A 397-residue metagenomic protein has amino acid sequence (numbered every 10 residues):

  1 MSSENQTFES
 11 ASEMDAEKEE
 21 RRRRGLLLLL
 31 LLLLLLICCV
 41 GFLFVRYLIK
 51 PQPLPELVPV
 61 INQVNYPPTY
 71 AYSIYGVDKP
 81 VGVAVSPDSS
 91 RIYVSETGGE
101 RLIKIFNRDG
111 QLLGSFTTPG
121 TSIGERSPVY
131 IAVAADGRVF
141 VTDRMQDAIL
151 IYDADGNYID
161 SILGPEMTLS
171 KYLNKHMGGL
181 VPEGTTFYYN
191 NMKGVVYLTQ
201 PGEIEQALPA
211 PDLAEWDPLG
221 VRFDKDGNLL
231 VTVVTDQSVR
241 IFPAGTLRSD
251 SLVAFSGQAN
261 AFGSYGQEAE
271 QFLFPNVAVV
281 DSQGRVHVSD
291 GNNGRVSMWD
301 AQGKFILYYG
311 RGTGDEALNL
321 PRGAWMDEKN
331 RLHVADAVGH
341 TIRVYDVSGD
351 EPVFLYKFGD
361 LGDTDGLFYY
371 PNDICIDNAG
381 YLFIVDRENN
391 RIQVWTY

Functional and structural regions predicted by a protein language model:
L54-D78, Q206: A short helix->beta-strand "capping" segment at the edge of beta-propeller domains
T69-I74, L112-S122, D160-I162, I204-P211 (+3 more regions): A short beta-strand motif characteristic of beta-propeller blades
Y75-P87, T121-A135, M167-E183, P211-D224 (+3 more regions): Beta-rich, blade/repeat-based domains predominating in secreted/periplasmic proteins but also intracellular
R91-Y93, R138-F140, F187-Y188, N228-L230 (+3 more regions): Conserved beta-propeller blade signature
T97-G98, R144, M192, V234-T235 (+5 more regions): Short loop/turn segments immediately following the C-termini of beta-strands
N107-Q111, D153-N157, Q200, P243-L247 (+3 more regions): Short loop/turn segments that connect beta-strands within beta-propeller blades
Y369-Y397: Blade-level signature of beta-propeller repeat domains, shared across WD40, Kelch, NHL, RCC1 and BNR/Asp-box propellers
